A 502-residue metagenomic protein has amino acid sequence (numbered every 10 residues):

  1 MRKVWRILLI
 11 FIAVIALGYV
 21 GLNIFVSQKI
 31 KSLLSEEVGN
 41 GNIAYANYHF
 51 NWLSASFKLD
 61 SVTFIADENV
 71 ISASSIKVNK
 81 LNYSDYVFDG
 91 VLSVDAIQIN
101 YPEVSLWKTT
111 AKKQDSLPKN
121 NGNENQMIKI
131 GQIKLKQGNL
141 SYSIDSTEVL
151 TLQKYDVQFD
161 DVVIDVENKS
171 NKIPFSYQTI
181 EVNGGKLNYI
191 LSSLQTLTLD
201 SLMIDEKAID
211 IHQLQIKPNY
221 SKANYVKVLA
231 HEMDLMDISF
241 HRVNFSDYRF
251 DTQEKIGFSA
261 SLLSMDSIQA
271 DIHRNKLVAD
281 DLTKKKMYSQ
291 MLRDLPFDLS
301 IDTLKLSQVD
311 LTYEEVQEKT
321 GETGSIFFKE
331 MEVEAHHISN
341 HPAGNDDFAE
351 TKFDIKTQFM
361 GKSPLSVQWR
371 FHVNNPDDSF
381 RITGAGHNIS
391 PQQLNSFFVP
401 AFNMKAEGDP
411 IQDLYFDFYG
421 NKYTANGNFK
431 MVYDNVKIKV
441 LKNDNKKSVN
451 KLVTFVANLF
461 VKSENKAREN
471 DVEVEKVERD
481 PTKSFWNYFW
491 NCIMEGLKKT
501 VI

Functional and structural regions predicted by a protein language model:
M1-N42, D145-L150, K154-D156: N-terminal type II signal-anchor transmembrane helix that functions as the membrane-insertion/stop-transfer segment
R2-L8, R370-H372, D378, A385 (+1 more regions): Extended terminal
L9-F11, I15, N123, V226 (+5 more regions): Mature-chain termini and adjacent capping regions
G39-N40, S61, Q114-P118, T179 (+4 more regions): Flexible, solvent-exposed coil segments and beta strand-coil junctions, predominantly the extracellular/periplasmic
N40-G41, E68-K80, T147-V162, I190-L199 (+7 more regions): Amphipathic hydrophobic-ligand
A44-A111, K119-Y155, D160-Q215, K227-N275 (+1 more regions): Flexible beta-edge/linker motif
T110-L117, V278-K284, A401-F402, D444-N450: Flexible, surface-exposed loop regions and adjacent strand-edge segments of Gram-negative outer-membrane beta-barrel
N121-N139, F250, K285-K430, N491 (+1 more regions): Solvent-exposed beta-strand/coil patches in large extracellular/periplasmic or lumenal scaffold regions
